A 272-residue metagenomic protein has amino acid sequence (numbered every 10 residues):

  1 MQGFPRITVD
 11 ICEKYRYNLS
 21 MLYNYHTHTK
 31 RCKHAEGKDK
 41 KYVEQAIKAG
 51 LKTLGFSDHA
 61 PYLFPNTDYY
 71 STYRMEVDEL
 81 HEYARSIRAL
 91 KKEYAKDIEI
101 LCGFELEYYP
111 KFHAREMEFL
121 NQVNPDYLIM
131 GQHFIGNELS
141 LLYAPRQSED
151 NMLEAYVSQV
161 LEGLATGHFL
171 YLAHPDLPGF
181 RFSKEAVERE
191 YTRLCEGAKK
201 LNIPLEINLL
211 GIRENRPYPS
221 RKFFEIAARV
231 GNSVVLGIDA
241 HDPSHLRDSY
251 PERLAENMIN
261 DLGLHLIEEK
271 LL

Functional and structural regions predicted by a protein language model:
E13-P110, L120, R181-C195, N202 (+3 more regions): An N-terminally biased module of ancient metal coordination in phosphate/nucleic-acid-related enzymes
D39-K52, K111-P125, Y156-G167, R193-E196 (+1 more regions): Short amphipathic alpha-helices and their capping/turn segments at secondary-structure boundaries
I98-Y143: Hydrophobic alpha-helical segments and helix pairs
I129-V230: Domain-core and long-helix interface of multi-subunit machines
S249-L272: Mid-to-C-terminal alpha-helical segments outside catalytic/metal-binding sites
